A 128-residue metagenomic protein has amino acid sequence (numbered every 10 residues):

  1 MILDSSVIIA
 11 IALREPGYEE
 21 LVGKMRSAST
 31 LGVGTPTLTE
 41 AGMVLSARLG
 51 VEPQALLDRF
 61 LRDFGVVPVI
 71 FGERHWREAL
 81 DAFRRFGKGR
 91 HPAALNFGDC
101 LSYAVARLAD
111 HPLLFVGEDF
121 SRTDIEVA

Functional and structural regions predicted by a protein language model:
M1-V33, S46-R59: Short, well-structured N-terminal submotif of metal-dependent ribonuclease cores
L3, G32-V33, I70, F97 (+1 more regions): Short beta-strand scaffold positions
I8-I9, L38, F120-S121: A generic structural signal for short hydrophobic patches within well-formed alpha-helices
V44, G65: Helix-loop "lid/cap" segments that line or gate small-molecule binding pockets
V67-P112: Active-site neighborhoods of divalent-metal-dependent phosphate/nucleic-acid chemistry enzymes
Y103-A128: Acidic, PIN/NYN-like endoribonuclease modules and their adjacent C-terminal/linker elements
